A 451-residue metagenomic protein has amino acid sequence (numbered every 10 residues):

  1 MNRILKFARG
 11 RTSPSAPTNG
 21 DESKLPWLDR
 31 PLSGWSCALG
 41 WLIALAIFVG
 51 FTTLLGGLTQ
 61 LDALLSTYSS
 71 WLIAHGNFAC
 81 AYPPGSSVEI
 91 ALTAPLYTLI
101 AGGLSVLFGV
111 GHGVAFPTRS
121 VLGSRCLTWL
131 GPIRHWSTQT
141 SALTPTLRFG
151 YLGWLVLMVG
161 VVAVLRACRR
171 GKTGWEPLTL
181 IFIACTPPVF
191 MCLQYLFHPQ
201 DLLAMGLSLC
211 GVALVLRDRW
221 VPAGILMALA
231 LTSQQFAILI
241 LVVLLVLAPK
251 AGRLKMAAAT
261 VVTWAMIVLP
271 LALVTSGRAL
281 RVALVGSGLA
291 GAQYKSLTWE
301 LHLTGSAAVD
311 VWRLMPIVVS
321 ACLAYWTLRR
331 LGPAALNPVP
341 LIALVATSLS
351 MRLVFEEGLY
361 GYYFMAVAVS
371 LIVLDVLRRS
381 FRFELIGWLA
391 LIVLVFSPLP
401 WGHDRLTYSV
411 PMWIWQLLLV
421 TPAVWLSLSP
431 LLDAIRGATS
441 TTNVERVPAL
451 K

Functional and structural regions predicted by a protein language model:
N2-L209, A248-G361, A434-R446, K451: Primarily membrane-embedded glycan-assembly and transfer machineries that use lipid-linked glycans
A91, S350-E356, A368-V376, L391-V395: Short basic/hydrophobic patches in alpha-helices and adjacent helix-turn junctions that form amphipathic surface motifs
V162-A163, S208-R217, A230, V243-L247 (+3 more regions): Hydrophobic transmembrane alpha-helices
C192, S208-L214, V221-L245, M266 (+1 more regions): Membrane-interface alpha helices of multi-pass inner-membrane proteins
P199-G206, P222-L229, I238-L239, K255 (+1 more regions): Hydrophobic alpha-helical membrane segments of integral membrane proteins
G206, F364-S370, W413-L419: Hydrophobic core segments of alpha-helical transmembrane domains in multi-pass membrane proteins
R217-P222, K250-L254, P333-A334, D375-L385: Membrane-helix interface "capping/anchor" motifs
D375-K451: Aromatic-enriched
